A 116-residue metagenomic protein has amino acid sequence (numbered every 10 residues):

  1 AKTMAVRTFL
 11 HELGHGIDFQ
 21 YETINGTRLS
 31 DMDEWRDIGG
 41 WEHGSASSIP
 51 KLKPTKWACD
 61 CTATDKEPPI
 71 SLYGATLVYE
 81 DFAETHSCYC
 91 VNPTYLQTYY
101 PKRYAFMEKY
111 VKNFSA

Functional and structural regions predicted by a protein language model:
A1-A116: Active-site-flanking segments in enzyme catalytic domains
